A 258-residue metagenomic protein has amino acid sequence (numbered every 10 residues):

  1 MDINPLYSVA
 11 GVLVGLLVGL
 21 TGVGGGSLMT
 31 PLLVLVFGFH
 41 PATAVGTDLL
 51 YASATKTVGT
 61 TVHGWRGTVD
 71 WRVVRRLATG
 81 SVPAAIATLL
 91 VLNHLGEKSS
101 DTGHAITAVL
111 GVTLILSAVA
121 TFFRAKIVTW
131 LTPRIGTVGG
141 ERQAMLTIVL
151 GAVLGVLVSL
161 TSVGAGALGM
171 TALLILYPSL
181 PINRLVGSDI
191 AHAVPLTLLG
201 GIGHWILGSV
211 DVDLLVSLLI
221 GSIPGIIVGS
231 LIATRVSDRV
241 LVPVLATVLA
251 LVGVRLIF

Functional and structural regions predicted by a protein language model:
M1-A10, L35, G64-L160, I206 (+1 more regions): Juxtamembrane transmembrane-helix boundary motif
V14, V18, L154-S159, L174 (+4 more regions): Hydrophobic transmembrane alpha-helices of secondary-active solute transporters
T21-V74: Juxtamembrane transmembrane-helix termini in multi-pass membrane transport proteins
G22-M29, S162-M170: Transmembrane helix boundary and interhelical junction motifs in multipass membrane proteins
M29-A42, L168-R184: Interfacial segments of multi-pass membrane proteins
P31, D48, L89-L90, T171 (+2 more regions): Transmembrane alpha-helix boundary and packing residues in multipass membrane permease domains and related
P31, T57-R66, G155-L157, G169-T171 (+1 more regions): Generic transmembrane alpha-helix signature in multi-pass membrane proteins, especially transporters/channels
G46, V74, V186-G187, A246: Conserved glycine-rich helix-kink/hinge and helix-boundary motifs of the Major Facilitator Superfamily
